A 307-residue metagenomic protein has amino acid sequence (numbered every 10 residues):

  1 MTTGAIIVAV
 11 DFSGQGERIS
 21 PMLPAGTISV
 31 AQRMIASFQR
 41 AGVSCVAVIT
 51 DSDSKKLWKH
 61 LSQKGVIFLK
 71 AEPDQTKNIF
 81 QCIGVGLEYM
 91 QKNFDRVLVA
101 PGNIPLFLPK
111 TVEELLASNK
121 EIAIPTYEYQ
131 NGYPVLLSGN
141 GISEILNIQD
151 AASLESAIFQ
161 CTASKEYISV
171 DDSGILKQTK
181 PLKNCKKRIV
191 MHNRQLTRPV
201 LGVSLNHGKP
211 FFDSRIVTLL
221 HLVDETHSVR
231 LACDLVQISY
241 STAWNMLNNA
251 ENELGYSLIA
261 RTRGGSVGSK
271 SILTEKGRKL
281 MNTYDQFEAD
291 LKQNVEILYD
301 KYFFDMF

Functional and structural regions predicted by a protein language model:
T2-K55: N-terminal glycine-rich phosphate-binding loop and ensuing alpha1 helix
F68, E72-S143: Conserved beta-loop-beta/alpha segment of the NTase-like Rossmann-fold superfamily that binds/positions NTPs
Q149-R198: Conserved alpha/beta core of the MobA/IspD/sugar-nucleotide pyrophosphorylase nucleotidyltransferase superfamily
R194-G208: Short, Lys/Arg-enriched N-terminal segment that forms or immediately precedes the first helix of a structured domain
T226-A232: Short helix-boundary/capping micro-motifs
R261-Q286: Basic, amphipathic "hinge/linker" alpha-helix immediately C-terminal to the N-terminal HTH DNA-binding motif
R278-F307: Helix-turn-helix/homeodomain-like alpha-helical modules used for DNA recognition and transcription-factor dimerization
